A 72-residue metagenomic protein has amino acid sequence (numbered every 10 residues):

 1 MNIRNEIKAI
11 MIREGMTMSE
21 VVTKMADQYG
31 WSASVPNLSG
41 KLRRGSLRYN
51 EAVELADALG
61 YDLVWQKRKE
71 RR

Functional and structural regions predicted by a protein language model:
M1-E20, K24, D62: A short, Lys/Arg-rich alpha-helix, primarily the initiator
Q28-L47: Recognition helix of helix-turn-helix/homeodomain-like DNA-binding domains that insert into the DNA major groove
Y49-V64: DNA major-groove recognition helix of helix-turn-helix/homeodomain DNA-binding modules
D62-R72: Charged low-complexity stretches with an acidic bias
